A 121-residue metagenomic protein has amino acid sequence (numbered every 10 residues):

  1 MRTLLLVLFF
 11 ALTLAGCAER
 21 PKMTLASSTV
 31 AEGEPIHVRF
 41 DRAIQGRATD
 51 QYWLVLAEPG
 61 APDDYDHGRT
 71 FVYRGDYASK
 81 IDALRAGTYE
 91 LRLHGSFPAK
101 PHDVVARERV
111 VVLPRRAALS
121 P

Functional and structural regions predicted by a protein language model:
M1-L4: Positively charged n-region of N-terminal signal peptides that target proteins for export
L6-F9: Sec-dependent N-terminal signal peptides
L14-G16: C-terminal motif of bacterial Sec signal peptides marking the signal peptidase cleavage site
A18-P121: Extended, solvent-exposed regions of the mature portions of secreted/cell-surface glycoproteins
